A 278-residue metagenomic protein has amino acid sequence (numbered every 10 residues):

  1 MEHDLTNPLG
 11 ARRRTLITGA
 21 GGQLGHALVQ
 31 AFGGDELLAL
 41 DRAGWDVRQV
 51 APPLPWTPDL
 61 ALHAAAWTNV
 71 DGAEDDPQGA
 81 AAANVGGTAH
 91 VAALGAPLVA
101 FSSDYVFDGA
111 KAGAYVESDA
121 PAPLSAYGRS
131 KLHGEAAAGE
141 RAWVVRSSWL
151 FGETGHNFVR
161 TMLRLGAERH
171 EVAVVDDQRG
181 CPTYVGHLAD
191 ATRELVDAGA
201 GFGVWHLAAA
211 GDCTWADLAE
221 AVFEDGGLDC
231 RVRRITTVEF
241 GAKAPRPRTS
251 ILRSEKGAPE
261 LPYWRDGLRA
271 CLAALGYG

Functional and structural regions predicted by a protein language model:
L9-G33: N-terminal Rossmann NAD(P)H-binding glycine-rich loop of SDR-like oxidoreductase domains
T18, L40, A64-A65, L98-D104 (+2 more regions): SDR active-site strand-loop-helix element
G33-P53: Adenosine-cofactor binding site in Rossmann-like domains, unifying the SAM/SAH pocket of S-adenosylmethionine-dependent
A51-A83: NAD(P)H-binding glycine-rich loop region in Rossmannoid oxidoreductase-like domains and their noncatalytic homologs
D75, A82-G87, V106-V145, W149-L150: Catalytic helix-loop patch of NAD(P)-dependent Rossmann-fold dehydrogenases
A136-G180, G186-H187: NAD(P)-dependent short-chain dehydrogenase/reductase
A191, A198-K243, L272-G276: Mid/C-terminal beta-alpha module of Rossmann-like enzyme folds, strongest in SDR-family dehydrogenases/epimerases
C230, P245-G278: C-terminal amphipathic/interface module of NAD(P)-dependent oxidoreductases and related NAD-binding regulators
